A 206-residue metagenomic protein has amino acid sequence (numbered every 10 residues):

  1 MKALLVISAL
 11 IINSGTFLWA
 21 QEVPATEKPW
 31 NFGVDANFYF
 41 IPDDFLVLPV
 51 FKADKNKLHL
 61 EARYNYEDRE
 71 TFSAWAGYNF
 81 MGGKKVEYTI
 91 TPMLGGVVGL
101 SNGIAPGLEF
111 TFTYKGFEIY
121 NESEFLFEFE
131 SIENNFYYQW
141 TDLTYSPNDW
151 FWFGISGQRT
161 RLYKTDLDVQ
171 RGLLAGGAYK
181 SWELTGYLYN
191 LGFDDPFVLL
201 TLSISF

Functional and structural regions predicted by a protein language model:
M1-P29, F206: Cleavable N-terminal export/targeting peptides
Q21-P29, M81-Y88, W150: Short loop/turn motifs that connect adjacent beta-strands in outer-membrane beta-barrel proteins
W30-N31, F38-D44, K57, Y66-E70 (+2 more regions): Outer-membrane beta-barrel transmembrane domain signature
L46-L48: Conserved internal helical-beta-strand scaffold that buttresses enzyme catalytic cores
E61-A62: N-terminal carbohydrate-binding/catalytic regions of secreted carbohydrate-active enzymes
F72-G96: Glycine/small-residue-rich loop that forms an oxyanion/phosphate-binding "nest" at active or ligand-binding sites
